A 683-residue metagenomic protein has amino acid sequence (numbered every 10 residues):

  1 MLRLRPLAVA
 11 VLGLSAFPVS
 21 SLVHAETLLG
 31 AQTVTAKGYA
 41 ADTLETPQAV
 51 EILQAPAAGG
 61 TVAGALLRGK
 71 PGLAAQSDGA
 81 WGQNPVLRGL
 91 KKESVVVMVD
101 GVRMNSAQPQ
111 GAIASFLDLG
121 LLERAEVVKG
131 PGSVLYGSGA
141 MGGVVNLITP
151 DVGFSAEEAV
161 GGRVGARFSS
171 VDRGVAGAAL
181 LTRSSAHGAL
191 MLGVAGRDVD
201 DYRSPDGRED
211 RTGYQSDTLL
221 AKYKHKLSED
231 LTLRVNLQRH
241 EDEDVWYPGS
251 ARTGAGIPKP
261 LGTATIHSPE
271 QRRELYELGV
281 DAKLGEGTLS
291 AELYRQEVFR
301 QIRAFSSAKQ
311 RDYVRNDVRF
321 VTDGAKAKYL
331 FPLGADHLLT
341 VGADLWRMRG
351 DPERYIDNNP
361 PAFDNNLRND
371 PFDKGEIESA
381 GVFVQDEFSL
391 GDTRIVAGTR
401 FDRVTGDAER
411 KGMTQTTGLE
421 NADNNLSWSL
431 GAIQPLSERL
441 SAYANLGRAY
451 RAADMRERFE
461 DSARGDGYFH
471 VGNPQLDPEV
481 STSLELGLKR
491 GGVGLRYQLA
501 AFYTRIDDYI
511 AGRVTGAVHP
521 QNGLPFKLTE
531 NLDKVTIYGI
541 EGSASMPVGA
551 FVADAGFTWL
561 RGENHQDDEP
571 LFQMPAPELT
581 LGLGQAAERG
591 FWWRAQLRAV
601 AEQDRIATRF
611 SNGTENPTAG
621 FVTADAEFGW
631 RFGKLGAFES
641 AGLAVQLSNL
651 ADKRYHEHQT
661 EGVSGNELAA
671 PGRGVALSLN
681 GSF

Functional and structural regions predicted by a protein language model:
G30-G59, N84, K92: N-terminal periplasmic "start-of-domain" segments of outer-membrane beta-barrel proteins
A75, R103-P131: Short acidic/polar hinge/loop motifs at secondary-structure boundaries that mediate gating or recognition
V144, T149-R183, T212: Short strand-turn segments of transmembrane beta-barrel domains in outer membranes, especially the first one or two
G162-R163, A179-Q271: Periplasmic-side early beta-strands and strand-to-turn transitions of outer-membrane beta-barrels
E241-E243, G249-I257, F299, R349-A362 (+7 more regions): Surface-exposed extracellular loop regions of Gram-negative outer-membrane beta-barrel proteins, predominantly
I257-L284, V318-F320, P371-S379, E420-P435 (+7 more regions): Outer-membrane beta-barrel signature, preferentially recognizing the C-terminal barrel domain of Gram-negative
G334-D336, S389-I395, V404, R496 (+4 more regions): Gram-negative outer-membrane beta-barrel transporters
T340-L440, A463: Signature of Gram-negative outer-membrane beta-barrel scaffolds
